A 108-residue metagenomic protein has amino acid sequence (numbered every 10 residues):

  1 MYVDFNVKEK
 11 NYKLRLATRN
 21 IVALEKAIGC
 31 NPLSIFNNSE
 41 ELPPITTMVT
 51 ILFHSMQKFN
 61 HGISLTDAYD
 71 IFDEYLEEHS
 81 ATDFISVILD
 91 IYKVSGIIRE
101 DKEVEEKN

Functional and structural regions predicted by a protein language model:
M1-K8, K26, C30-E41, G62-N108: Charged interaction scaffolds used for protein-protein
F5-V7, L16-R19: Extended alpha-helical interaction segments
Y12-L14: Short, isolated positions in well-ordered beta-strands
T18-V22, K26: N-terminal first-folded block
N20, P32, S39, M48 (+1 more regions): Functionally constrained cores in energy, signaling, and assembly domains
T47-Q57, S86-D90: Short, hydrophobic/amphipathic alpha-helical patches that form generic packing surfaces within helical domains
